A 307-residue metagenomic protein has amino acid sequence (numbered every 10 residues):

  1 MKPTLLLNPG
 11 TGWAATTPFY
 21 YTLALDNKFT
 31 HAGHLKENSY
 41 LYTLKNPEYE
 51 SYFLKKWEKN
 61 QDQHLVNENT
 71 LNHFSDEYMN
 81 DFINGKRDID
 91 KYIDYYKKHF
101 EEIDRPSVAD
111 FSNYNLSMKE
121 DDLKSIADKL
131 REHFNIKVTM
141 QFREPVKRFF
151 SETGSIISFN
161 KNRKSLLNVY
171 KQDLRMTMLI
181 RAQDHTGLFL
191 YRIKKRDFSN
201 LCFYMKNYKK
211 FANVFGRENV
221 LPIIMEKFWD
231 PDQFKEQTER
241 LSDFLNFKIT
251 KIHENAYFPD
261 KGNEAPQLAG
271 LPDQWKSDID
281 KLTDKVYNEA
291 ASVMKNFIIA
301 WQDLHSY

Functional and structural regions predicted by a protein language model:
M1-N113, H133, V146-M176, H185 (+1 more regions): PAPS-dependent sulfotransferase catalytic core
L6, A109, K137-T139, L221-I223: Hydrophobic/aromatic beta-strand patches that form the interior of the parallel beta-sheet core in alpha/beta enzyme
A15-T16, A109, V138, E144 (+5 more regions): Generic structural signal for small/hydrophobic residues in well-ordered secondary structure, especially within
L44, E48-W57, I180, K235-M294: PAPS-dependent sulfotransferase catalytic core
N67-E77, R181-K194, P266-D273: Short glycine/proline-rich turn/loop motifs
D90-E101, N162-E239, D243, D278-K285 (+1 more regions): PAPS-dependent sulfotransferase catalytic domain
S117-D121, F150, D232: Short N-terminal helix/helix-N-cap motif within the alpha/beta-hydrolase-1
M118-T139: ATP-dependent NMP and nucleoside kinases share a basic, alpha-helical "lid"
